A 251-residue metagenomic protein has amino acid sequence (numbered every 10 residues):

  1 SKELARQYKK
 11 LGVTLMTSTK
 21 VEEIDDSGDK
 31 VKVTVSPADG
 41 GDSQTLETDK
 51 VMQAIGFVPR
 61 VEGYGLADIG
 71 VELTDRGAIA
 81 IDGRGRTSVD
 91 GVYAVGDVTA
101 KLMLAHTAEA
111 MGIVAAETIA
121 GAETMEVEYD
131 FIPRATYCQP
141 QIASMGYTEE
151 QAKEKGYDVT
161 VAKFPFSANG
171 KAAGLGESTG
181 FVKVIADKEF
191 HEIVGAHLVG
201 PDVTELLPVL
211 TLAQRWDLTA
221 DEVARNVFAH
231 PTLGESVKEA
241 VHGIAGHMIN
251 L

Functional and structural regions predicted by a protein language model:
S1-D42, K101-A110, E117-Q151: Rossmann-like dinucleotide-binding cores of NAD(P)H-dependent redox enzymes
T14, T45, E72, D158-T160: Conserved beta-strand segments of alpha/beta enzyme cores
L15-T17, V21, I79, V159-V161: Generic structural signal for residues in well-ordered beta-strands
D26-V31, V89, L175-G180: A short, glycine/Asx- and small/polar-enriched loop/turn that sits immediately N-terminal to a beta-strand
S27, D39, D75, K188-F190: Short acidic-glycine loop/turn motifs at beta-strand connectors
D42-L46, V194: Short beta-strand segments
T45-G121, T211: FAD-site-proximal beta/loop scaffold in flavoenzymes
A120-G121, I132, Y137-L251: Flexible, glycine-rich terminal cap/loop adjacent to redox cofactors in electron-transfer oxidoreductases
